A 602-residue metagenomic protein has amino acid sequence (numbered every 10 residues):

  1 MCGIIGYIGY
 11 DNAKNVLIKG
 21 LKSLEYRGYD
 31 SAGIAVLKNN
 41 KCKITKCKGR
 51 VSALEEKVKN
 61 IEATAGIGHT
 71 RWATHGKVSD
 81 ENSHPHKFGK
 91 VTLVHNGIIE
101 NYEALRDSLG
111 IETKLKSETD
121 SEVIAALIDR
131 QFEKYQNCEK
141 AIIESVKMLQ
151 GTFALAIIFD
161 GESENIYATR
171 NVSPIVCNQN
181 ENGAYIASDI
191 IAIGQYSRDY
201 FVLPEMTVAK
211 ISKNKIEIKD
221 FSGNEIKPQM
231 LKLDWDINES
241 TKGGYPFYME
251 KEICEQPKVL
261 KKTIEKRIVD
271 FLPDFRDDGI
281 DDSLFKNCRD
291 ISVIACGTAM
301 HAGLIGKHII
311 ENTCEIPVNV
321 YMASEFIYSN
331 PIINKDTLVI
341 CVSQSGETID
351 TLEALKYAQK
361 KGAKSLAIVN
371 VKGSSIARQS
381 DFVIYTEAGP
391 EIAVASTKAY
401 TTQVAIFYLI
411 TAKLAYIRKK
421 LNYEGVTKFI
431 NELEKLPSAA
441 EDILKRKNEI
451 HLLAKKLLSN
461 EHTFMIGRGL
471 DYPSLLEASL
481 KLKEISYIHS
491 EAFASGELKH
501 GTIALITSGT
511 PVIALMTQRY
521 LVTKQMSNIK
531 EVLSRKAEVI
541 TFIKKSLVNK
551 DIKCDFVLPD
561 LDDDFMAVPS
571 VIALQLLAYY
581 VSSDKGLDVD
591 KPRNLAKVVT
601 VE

Functional and structural regions predicted by a protein language model:
M1-K242, P246-F247, K258-E265, V269-R289 (+3 more regions): Conserved short alpha-helical segments that host acidic/polar catalytic motifs at enzyme active sites
H95-I99, E252, Y416: Charged/polar interaction segments and conserved charged motifs
G161-E162, S173, N182, Y200-L233 (+3 more regions): A SIS-like phosphosugar-recognition module
